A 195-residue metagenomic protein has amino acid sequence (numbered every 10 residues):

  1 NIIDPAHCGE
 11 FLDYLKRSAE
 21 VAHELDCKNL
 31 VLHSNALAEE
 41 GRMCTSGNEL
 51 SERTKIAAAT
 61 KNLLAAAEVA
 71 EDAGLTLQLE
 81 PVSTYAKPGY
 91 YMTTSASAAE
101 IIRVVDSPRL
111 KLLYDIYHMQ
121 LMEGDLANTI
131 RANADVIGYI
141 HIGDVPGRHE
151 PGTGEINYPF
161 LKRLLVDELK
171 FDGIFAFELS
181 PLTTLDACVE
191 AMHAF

Functional and structural regions predicted by a protein language model:
N1-K111, L121: Active-site acidic/histidine proton-transfer and metal-coordination neighborhood in alpha/beta enzyme cores
R17-E20, D26-K28, G41-R42, T76 (+2 more regions): Histidine-acidic metal/acid-base catalytic patches
